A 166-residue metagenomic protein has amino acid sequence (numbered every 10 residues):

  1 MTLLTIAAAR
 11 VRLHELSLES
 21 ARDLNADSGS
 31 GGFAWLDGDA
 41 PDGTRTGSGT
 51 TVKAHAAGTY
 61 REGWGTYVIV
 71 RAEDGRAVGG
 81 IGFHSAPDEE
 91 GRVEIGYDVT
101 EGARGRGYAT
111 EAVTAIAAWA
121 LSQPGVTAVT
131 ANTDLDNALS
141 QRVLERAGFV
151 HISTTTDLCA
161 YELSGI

Functional and structural regions predicted by a protein language model:
M1-E94, V99-G102, A115-W119, Q123 (+2 more regions): GNAT-family acyltransferases
G105-T110: Glycine-rich acyl-CoA binding loop
E111-A112, L139: Charged catalytic carboxylate motif
T127: Short acidic/polar active-site loop segments enriched in Thr and Asp
A131-Q141: Conserved beta-strand-loop-alpha-helix junction that forms the acyl-donor binding cleft
L144: Conserved active-site tyrosine of GNAT-family acetyltransferases
